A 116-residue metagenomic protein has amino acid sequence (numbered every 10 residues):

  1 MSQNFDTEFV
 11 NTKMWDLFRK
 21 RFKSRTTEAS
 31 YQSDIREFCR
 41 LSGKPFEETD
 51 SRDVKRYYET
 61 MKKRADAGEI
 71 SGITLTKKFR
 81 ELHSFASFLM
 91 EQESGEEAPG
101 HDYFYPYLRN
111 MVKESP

Functional and structural regions predicted by a protein language model:
M1-W15: Short alpha-helical hairpin
K13-P116: N-terminal core-binding DNA-recognition domain of tyrosine recombinases/integrases
